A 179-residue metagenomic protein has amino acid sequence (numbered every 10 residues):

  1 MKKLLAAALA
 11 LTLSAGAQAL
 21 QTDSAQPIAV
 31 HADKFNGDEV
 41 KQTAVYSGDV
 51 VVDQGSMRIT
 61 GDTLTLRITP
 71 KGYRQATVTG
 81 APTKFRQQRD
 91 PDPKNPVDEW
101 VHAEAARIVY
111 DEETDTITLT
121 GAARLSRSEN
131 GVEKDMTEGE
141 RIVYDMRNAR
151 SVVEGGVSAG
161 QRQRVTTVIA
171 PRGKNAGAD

Functional and structural regions predicted by a protein language model:
M1-D179: Mature-chain termini and adjacent capping regions
